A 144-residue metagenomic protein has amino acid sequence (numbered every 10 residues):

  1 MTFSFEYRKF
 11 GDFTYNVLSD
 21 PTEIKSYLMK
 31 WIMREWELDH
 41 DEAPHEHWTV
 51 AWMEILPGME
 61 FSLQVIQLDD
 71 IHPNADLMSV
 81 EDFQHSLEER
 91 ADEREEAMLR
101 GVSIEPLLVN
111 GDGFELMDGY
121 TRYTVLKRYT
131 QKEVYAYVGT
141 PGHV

Functional and structural regions predicted by a protein language model:
T2-S62, L68-H85, K132-V144: Surface-exposed, charge/polar-rich loops and edge strands
P57-M117: Short alpha-helix boundary/capping and kink motifs at helix termini
V102, Y129-T130: A structural signal for short coil/turn segments at secondary-structure junctions
E105, Y123, K132: Glycine-centered loop/turn positions within well-structured domains that cap or flank conserved ligand/cofactor-binding
G113-Y129: A sequence-level detector for short glycine-anchored, His/Arg-bearing signature motifs that mark catalytic or binding
